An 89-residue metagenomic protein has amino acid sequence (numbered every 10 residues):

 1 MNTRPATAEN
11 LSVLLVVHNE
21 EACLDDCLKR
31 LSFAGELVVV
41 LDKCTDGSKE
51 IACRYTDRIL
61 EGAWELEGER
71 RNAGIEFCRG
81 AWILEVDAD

Functional and structural regions predicted by a protein language model:
M1-R30: N-proximal low-complexity "stem/linker" segments adjacent to membrane-targeting elements
N10, G35-L37: Residues at the starts of beta-strands that form the adenosine-phosphate
A22-D25, D46-Y55: Acidic helix N-cap motif at the loop->helix transition within catalytic regions of sugar-transfer enzymes
R30, L41-E50, D87: A conserved acidic beta->alpha catalytic loop
F33, R54-Y55, R79: Short, structured coil segments at secondary-structure junctions
A63-C78: Glycine-rich, basic loop-to-helix element that forms the pyrophosphate-binding segment of sugar-nucleotide handling
I83: Short aromatic/hydrophobic "clamp" motif used to bind/position activated sugar donors
